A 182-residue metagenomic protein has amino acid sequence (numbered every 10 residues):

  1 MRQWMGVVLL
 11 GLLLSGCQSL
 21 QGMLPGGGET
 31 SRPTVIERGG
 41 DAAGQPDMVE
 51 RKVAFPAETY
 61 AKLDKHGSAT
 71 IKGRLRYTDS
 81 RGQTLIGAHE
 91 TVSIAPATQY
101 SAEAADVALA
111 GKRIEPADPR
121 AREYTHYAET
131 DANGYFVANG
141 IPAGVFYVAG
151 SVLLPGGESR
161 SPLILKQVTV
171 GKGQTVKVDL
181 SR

Functional and structural regions predicted by a protein language model:
L13-G16: C-terminal motif of bacterial Sec signal peptides marking the signal peptidase cleavage site
Q18-Q21: Bacterial signal peptide processing site
G27-G28, A42-A54, L153-K177, R182: Structured interaction patches on ligand/partner-binding surfaces of diverse proteins
A69-Y77, V92, G134: A short, amphipathic beta-strand motif
R74-I86: Structural motif
A104-N133: Short, acidic Ser/Thr/Gly-rich low-complexity loop/linker segments typical of extracellular and cell-surface proteins
N133-G140: Short, surface-exposed beta-strand/beta-hairpin micro-motifs centered on an aromatic residue
G144-P155: A short, solvent-exposed beta-strand micro-motif common in secreted/extracellular proteins
